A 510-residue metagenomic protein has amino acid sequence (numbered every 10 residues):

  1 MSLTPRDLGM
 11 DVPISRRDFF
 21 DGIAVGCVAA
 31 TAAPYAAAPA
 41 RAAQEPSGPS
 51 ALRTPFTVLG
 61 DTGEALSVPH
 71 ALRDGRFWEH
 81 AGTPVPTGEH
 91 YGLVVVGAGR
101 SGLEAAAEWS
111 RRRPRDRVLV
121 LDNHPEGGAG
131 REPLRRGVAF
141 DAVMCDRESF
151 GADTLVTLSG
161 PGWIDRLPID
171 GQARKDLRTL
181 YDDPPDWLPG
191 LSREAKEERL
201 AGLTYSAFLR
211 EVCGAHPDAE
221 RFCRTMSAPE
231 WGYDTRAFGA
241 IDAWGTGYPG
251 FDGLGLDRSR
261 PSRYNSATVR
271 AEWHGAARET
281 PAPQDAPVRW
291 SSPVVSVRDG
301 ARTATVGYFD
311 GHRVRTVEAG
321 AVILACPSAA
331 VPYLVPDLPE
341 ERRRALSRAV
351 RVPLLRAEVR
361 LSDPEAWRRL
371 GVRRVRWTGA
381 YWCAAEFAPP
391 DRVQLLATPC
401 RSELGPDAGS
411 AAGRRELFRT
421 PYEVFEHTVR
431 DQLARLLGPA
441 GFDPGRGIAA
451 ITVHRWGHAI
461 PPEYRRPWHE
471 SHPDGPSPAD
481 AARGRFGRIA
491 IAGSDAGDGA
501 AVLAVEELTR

Functional and structural regions predicted by a protein language model:
M1-I14: N-terminal secretory signal peptides
G9, R41-P84, G137, D141 (+4 more regions): Conserved flavin/dinucleotide-binding core of flavoenzymes
S15-A32: N-terminal export leaders
G48-E198: N-terminal glycine-rich phosphate/pyrophosphate-binding loop and immediately adjacent elements
G92-E108, L119-H124, G202, G214 (+6 more regions): Conserved beta-strand->loop/alpha-helix structural units within folded catalytic cores of enzymes with alpha/beta
D182-P293, G300: Active-site/ligand-binding neighborhood in enzyme catalytic cores
L191-R199, R258-A267, R342-R348, G409-V424 (+1 more regions): Active-site rim elements
W290-L404: Mid-domain catalytic core of redox enzymes that form a hydrophobic substrate pocket/lid adjacent to a catalytic redox
